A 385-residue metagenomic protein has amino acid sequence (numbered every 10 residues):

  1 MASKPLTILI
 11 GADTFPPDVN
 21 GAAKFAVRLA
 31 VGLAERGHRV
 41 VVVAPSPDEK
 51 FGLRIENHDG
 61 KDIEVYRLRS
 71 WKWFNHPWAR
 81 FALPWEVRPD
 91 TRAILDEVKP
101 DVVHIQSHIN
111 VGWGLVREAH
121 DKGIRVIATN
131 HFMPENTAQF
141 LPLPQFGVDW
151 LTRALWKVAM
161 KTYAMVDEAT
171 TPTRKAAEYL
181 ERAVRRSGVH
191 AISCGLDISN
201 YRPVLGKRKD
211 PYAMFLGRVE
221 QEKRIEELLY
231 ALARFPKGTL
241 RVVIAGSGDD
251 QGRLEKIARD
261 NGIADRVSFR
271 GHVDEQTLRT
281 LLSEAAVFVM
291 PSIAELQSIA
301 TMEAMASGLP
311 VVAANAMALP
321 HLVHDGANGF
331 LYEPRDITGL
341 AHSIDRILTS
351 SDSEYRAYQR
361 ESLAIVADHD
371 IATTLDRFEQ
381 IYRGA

Functional and structural regions predicted by a protein language model:
M1-R67, T373: N-terminal subdomain of nucleotide-sugar transferases
S46, K175, G195: Carbohydrate-associated surface elements
Y163, H272-V273, T280-A285: Short alpha-helical donor nucleotide-sugar binding micro-motif in glycosyltransferases
L205-R234, V243: Conserved donor-binding/catalytic core segment of Leloir-type glycosyltransferases
E255-V273: Nucleotide-activated donor-binding/catalytic signature segment of Leloir-type glycosyltransferases, i.e., the conserved
I293: Aromatic "clamp/platform" in nucleotide-sugar-dependent glycosyltransferases that forms part of the donor/acceptor
P310-A313: Short hydrophobic beta-strand element within catalytic cores of glycosyltransferases and related nucleotide-activated
D325-G326, F330-I337, R346-D352: Conserved acidic donor-binding segment of nucleotide-sugar-dependent glycosyltransferases
